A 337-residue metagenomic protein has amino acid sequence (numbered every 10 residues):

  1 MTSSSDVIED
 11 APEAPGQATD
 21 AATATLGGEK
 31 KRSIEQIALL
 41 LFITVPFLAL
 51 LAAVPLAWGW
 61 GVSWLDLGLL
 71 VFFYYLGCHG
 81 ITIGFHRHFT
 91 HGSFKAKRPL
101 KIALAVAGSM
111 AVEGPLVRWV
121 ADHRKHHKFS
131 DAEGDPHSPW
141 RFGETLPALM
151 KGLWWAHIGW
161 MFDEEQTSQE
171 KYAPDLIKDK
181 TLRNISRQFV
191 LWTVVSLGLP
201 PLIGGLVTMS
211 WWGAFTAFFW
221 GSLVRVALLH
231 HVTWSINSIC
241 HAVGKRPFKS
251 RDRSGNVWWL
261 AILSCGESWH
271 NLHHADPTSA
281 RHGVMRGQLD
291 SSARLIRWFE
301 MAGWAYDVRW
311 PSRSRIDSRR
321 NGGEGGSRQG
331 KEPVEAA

Functional and structural regions predicted by a protein language model:
M1-W234, S279-A337: Non-catalytic, topology-defining segments of multipass membrane proteins
F94, I239-V243: Juxtamembrane helix-loop transition segments at the membrane interface in multi-pass membrane proteins
A173-L182, V243-W269, A275-D276: Active-site-proximal inter-transmembrane loops
T233-I236, N256, W269, H273 (+1 more regions): Short amphipathic alpha-helical surface patches that serve as generic macromolecular interface elements
